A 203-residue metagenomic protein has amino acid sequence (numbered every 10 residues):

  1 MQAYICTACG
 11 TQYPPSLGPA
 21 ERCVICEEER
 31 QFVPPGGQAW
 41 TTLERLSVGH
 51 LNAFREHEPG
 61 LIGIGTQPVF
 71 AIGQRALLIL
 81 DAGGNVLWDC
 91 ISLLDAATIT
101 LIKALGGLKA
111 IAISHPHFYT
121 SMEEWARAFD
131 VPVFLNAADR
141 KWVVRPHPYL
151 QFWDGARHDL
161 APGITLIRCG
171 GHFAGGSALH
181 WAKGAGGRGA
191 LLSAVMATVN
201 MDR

Functional and structural regions predicted by a protein language model:
Q2-C9, E28, P35, E44-G107 (+3 more regions): Catalytic core of the metallo-beta-lactamase
A3, G10-Q12, S16-A20: Residues immediately within or flanking Cys/His clusters that coordinate Zn2+ in small zinc-binding modules
P19-R30: Cysteine-rich micro-motifs
K109-F118: Metallo-beta-lactamase
T120, A126-A128, F134-V144: Conserved nucleotide-cofactor-binding alpha/beta core module
